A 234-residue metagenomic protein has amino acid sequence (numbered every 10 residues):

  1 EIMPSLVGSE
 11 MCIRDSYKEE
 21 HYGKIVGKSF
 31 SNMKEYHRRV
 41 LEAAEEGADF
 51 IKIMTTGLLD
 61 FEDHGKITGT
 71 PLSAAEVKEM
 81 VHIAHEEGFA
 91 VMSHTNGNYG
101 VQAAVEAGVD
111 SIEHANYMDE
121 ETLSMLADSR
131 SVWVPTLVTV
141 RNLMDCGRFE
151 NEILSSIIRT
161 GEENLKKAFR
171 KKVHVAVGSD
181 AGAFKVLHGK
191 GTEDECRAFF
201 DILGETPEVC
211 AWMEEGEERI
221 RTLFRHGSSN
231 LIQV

Functional and structural regions predicted by a protein language model:
E1-I13: Single conserved hydrophobic/aromatic residue that forms the stacking wall/gate of nucleotide- or nucleobase-binding
E10, R14-V26, V77-K78: N-terminal small/glycine-rich loop or linker at the start of catalytic domains across soluble metabolic enzymes
K18-E19, V132-S155: Active-site loop ensemble at the mouth of alpha/beta enzyme cores that anchors a bound cofactor
E20-H21, L59-H64, M144-C146: A short acidic, helix-capping loop that chelates divalent metal ions and anchors anionic groups
K24-V26, V105-V109, L143-I153: Short, basic, glycine/proline-bearing loop/turn elements
S31-W133, S155-V175, D194-E195: Histidine/acidic residue-rich metal-binding segments in metalloenzymes
E86, F149-N151, R159-V234: His/Asp/Glu-enriched, well-ordered alpha-helical/loop segment that forms or immediately abuts the divalent-metal
T95, L137, D180-A181: Active-site metal-binding loops of divalent metal-dependent hydrolases
